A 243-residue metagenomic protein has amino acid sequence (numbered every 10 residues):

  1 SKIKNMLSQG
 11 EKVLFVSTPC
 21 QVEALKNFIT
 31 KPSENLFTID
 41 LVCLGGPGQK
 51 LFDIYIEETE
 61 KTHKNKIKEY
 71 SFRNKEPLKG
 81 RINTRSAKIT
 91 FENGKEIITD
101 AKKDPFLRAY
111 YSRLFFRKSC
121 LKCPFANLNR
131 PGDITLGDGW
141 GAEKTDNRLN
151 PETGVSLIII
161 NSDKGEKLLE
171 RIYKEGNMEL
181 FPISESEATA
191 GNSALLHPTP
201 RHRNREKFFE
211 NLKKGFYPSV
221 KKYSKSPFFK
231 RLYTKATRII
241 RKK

Functional and structural regions predicted by a protein language model:
S1-L7: Portal/gating segments that form or line small-molecule/metal binding sites
E11-S17, L36: Generic beta-sheet signal
F15-L25, G45-P47: Gly/Ser/Thr-rich loops at beta-strand to alpha-helix junctions that form or flank small-molecule/cofactor-binding
V16-S17, D40-V42, R73: Short beta-strand segments
A24-K26, Q49, K167-L169: Short helix/loop capping segments that flank catalytic or ligand/cofactor-binding pockets
T30-G45: A short alpha->loop->secondary-structure connector
G45-Y55, D146-N147: Short, charged, surface-exposed secondary-structure boundary motifs
E60, N65-K243: Long, compositionally biased charged/polar accessory segments in the mid-to-C-terminal portions of proteins
